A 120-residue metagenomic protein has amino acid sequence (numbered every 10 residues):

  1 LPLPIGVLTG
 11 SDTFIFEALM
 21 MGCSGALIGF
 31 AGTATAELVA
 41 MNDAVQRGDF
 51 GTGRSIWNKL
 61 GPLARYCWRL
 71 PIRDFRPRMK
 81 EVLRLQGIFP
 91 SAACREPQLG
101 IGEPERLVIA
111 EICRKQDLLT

Functional and structural regions predicted by a protein language model:
L1-A64, W68-P71: Catalytic alpha/beta core domains of metabolic enzymes, predominantly
L19-C23, G61-E96: Conserved short secondary-structure transition element at the edge of the structured enzyme core that lines
N58, R84, R114: Residue-level marker of positions within ordered structural domains that often coincide with functionally constrained
G87-T120: Flexible C-terminal active-site loop/helix
